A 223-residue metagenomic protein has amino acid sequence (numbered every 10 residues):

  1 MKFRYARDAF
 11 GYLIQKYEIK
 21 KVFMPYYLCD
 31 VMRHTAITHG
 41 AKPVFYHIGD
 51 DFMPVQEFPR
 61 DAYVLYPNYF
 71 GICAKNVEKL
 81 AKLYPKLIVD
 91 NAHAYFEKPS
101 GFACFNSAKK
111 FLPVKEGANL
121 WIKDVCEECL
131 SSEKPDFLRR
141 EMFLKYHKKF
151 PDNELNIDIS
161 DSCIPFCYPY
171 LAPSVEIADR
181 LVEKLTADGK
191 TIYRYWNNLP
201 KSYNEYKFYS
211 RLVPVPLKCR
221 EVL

Functional and structural regions predicted by a protein language model:
M1, H39-V44, D61-V64, L83-L87 (+2 more regions): Active-site regions of enzymes building and remodeling cell-envelope glycoconjugates
M1-Y17, Y27-D30, R139, L144-H147: Conserved N-terminal alpha-helix of the aminotransferase class I/II PLP-enzyme fold
G11-K82: PLP-dependent aminotransferase-like
Y27-V31, G71, D90-K98, N197-P200 (+1 more regions): Short, polar loop motifs at secondary-structure junctions
L28, H47, L65, V125-L223: PLP-dependent aminotransferase class I/II
R33-I37, Q56-R60, N76-L83, Y95-F102 (+4 more regions): Short loop/helix-cap segments at secondary-structure boundaries that form the rim of catalytic
I88-I122: Conserved active-site segment immediately N-terminal to the catalytic lysine that forms the internal aldimine
